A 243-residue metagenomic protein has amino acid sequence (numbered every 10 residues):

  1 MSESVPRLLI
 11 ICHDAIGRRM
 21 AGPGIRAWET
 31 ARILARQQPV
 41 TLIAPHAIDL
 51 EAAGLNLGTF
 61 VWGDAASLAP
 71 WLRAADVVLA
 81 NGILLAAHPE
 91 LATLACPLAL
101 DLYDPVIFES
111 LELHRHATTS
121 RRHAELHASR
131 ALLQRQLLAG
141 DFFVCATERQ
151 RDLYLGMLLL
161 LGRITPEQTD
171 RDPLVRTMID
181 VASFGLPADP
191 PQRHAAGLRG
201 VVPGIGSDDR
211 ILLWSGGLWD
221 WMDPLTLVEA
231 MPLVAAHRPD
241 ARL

Functional and structural regions predicted by a protein language model:
M1-D49, L227, V234-A236: N-terminal subdomain of nucleotide-sugar transferases
L9-C12, L186-P190, G197-M222, V228-M231: Conserved donor-binding/catalytic core segment of Leloir-type glycosyltransferases
H13, G17, C96, L100-A131 (+3 more regions): Acceptor-binding helix/loop patch of EC 2.4 sugar-transfer enzymes, predominantly nucleotide-sugar-dependent
D14-R18, I33-L68, T165-D172: N-terminal strand-loop element at the rim of the active site of nucleotide-sugar-dependent glycosyltransferases
P23-R26, P45, A80-G82, C145-T147 (+1 more regions): Replace "coordinates the UDP/GDP/TDP-sugar" with "coordinates nucleotide-activated sugar donors
I48, L84-L85, R149-R151: Alpha-helix capping/helix-boundary segments
L68-A86, C96-A99, F142-V144: Short N-terminal targeting/anchoring amphipathic segment
R135-V202, G206-S207: Donor nucleotide-sugar binding/catalytic pocket of nucleotide-sugar-dependent glycosyltransferases
